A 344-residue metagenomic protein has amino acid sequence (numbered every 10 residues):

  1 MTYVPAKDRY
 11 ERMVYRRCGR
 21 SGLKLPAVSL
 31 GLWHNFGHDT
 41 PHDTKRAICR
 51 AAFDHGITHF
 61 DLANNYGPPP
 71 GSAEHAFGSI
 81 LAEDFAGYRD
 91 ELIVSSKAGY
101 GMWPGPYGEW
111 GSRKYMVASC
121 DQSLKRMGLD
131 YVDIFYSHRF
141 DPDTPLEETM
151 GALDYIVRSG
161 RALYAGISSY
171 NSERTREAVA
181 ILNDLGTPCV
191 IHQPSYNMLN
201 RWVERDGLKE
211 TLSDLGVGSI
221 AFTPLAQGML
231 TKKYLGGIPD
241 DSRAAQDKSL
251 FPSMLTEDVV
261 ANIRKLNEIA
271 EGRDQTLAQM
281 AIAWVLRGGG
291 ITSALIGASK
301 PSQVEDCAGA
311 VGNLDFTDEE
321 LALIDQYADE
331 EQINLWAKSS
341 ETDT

Functional and structural regions predicted by a protein language model:
M1-L92, R158: N-terminal binding-site loop/beta-alpha segment at the start of enzyme catalytic domains that lines or forms
T2-R12, D141-D329, E341-T344: Beta/alpha (TIM)-barrel catalytic core signal, keyed to glycine-rich beta->alpha loops juxtaposed to Asp/Glu that bind
G19-G37, S95-G108, Y131, Y136: N-terminal small/glycine-rich loop or linker at the start of catalytic domains across soluble metabolic enzymes
P26-A27, D61, G87-L92, D130-I134 (+3 more regions): Short acidic capping loops at alpha-helix termini that bridge into adjacent secondary structure
L30, L62, S96, I134-S137 (+4 more regions): Conserved beta-strand positions
T40-A52, G111-M127, T175-V179: Short, acidic/polar
T40-T44, S72, A76, Y107-Y115 (+2 more regions): Alpha-helix N-cap and loop-to-helix initiation/capping positions
L124-P145: Active-site groove signature of glycoside hydrolases
